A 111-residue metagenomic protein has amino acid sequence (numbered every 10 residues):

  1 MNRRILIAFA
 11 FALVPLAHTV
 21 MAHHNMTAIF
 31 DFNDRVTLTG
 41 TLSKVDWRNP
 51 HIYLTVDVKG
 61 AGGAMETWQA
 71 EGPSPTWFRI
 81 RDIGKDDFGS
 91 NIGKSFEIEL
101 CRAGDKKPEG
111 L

Functional and structural regions predicted by a protein language model:
M1-F9: Bacterial N-terminal signal peptides that target proteins for export
A8-H18: Bacterial N-terminal signal peptides
M21-V36: Short boundary/loop segments of OB/S1/cold-shock single-stranded nucleic-acid-binding domains
G40-L42: Conserved hydrophobic positions within beta-strands
R48-K59: Short aromatic-glycine-enriched beta-strand elements
A64-W77: Short, basic/aromatic beta-hairpin or loop at an interaction surface
R79-I98: Short nucleic-acid-contacting surface segments enriched for D/E, G, S/T with interspersed K/R
C101-L111: OB-fold/S1-family single-stranded nucleic acid-binding modules
